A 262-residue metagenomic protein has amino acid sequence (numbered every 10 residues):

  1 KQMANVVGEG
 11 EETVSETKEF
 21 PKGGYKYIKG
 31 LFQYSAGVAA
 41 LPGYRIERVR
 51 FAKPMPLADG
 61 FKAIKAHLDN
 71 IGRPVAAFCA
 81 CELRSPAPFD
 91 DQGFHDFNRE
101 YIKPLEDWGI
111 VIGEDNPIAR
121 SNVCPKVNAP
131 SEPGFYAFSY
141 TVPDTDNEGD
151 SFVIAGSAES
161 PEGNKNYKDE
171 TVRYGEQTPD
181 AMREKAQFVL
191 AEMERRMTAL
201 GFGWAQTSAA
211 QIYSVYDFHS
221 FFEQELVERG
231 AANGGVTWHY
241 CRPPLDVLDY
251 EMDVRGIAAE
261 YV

Functional and structural regions predicted by a protein language model:
A4-V262: Short, polar/acidic, helix-capping and beta-turn segments at strand->helix junctions that line the mouths
